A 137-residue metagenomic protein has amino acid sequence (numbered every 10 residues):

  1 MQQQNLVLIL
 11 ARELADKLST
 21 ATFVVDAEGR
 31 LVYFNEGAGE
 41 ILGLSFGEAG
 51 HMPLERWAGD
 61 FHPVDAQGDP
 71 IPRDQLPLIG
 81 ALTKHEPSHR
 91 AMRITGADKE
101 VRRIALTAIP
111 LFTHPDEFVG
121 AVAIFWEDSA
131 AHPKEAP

Functional and structural regions predicted by a protein language model:
Q2-A27: Sensory modules in modular signal-transduction proteins
L10, A49-G96: Terminal output helix/cap of sensory domains in signal transduction proteins
L31-V32: Conserved hydrophobic beta-strand signature of PAS-family and PAS-like sensory domains
N35-G39: N-terminal capping loop/helix in small sensory signaling domains highlighted by a polar->aromatic N-x2-3-F motif
L42-L44, G50-H51: Glycine-centered C-terminal helix-capping/turn motifs at helix ends
P77, T95, L106-I109, I124: PAS-family sensory domains
H89-R93, E100-L106, V122: PAS/PAC sensory module
L111-P137: Sensory coupling linkers of modular signal transduction proteins
